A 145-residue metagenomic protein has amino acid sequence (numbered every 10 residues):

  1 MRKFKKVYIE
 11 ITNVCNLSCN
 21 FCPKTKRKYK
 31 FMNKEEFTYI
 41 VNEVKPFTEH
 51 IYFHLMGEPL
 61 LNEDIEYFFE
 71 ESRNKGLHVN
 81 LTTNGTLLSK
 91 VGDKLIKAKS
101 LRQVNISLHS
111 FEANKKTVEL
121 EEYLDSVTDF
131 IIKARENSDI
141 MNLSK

Functional and structural regions predicted by a protein language model:
M1-V104, N114-D125: Conserved alpha-helical substructure of the radical SAM core
V79, F111-A113, D129-K145: Conserved strand-turn element in the central/C-terminal portion of the radical SAM core barrel that lines
L108: Glycine-rich, N-terminal phosphate-binding loop of Rossmann-like dinucleotide-binding domains
